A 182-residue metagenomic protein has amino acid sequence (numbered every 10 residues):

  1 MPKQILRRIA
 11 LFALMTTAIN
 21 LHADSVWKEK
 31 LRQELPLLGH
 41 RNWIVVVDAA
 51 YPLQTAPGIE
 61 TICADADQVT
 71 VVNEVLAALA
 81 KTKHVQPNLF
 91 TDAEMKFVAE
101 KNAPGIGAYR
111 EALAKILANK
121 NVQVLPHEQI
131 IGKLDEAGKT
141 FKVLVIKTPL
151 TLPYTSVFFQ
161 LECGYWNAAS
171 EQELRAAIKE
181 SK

Functional and structural regions predicted by a protein language model:
M1-A10: Bacterial N-terminal signal peptides that target proteins for export
A13-H22: Hydrophobic h-region of N-terminal signal peptides that target proteins for export in Gram-negative bacteria
L21-Q68: Long, hydrophobic N-terminal alpha-helical segment
L37-G39, T82-H84, A137-T140: Flexible, charged surface loops at secondary-structure boundaries
N42-V45, E60-T61, Q86-F90, N121-Q123 (+2 more regions): Structural motif
P52-L53, T61-P87, G107-H127: Feature captures the catalytic cores and cofactor-binding loops of soluble hydro-lyases/lyases that act on carboxylate
L89-F97, N102: Long, position-biased, composition-driven segments near the start of the mature protein
N102-K182: Glycine-rich, aromatic-bearing surface loops/beta-hairpins
